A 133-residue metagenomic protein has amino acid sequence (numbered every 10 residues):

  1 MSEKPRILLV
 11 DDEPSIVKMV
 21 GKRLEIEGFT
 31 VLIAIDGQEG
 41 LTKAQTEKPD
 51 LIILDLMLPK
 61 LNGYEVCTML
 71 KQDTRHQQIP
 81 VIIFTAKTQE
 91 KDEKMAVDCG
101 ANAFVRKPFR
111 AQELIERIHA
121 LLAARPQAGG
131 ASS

Functional and structural regions predicted by a protein language model:
V17, P59, Q77, Q89 (+1 more regions): The feature encodes the CheY-like receiver
K18-I26: Charged docking surfaces used in two-component/phosphorelay signaling
G21, E65, T88-R106, E116: Alpha4 helix (beta4-alpha4-beta5 surface) of REC/receiver domains from two-component response regulators
G28-I35, K43: Short hydrophobic/Thr-rich beta-strand motif most characteristic of the beta2 strand and flanking loop of CheY-like
D36-E39, N62-E65: Acidic catalytic/metal-coordinating carboxylates
E47-I53, L58: Active-site beta3 strand of CheY-like receiver
F109-H119: C-terminal output helix
